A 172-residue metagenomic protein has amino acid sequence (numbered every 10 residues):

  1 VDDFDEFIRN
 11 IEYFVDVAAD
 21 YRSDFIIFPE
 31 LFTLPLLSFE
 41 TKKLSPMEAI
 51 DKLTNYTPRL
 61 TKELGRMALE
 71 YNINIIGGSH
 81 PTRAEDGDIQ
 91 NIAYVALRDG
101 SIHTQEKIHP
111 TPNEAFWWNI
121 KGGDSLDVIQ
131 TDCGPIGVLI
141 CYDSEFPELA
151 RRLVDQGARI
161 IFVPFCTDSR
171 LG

Functional and structural regions predicted by a protein language model:
F4-R98, H103, D168-G172: Cys-nucleophile CN-hydrolase/nitrilase-fold catalytic domain and related Cys-dependent amidase chemistry that acts on
R66, R83-G172: Active-site catalytic loop in hydrolytic enzyme cores
